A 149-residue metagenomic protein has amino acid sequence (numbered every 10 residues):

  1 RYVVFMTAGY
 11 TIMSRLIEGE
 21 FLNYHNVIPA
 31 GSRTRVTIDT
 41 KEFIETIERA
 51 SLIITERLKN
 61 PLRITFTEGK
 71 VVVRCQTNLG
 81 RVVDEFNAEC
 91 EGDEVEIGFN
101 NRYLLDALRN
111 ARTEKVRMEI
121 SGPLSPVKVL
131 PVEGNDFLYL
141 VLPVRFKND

Functional and structural regions predicted by a protein language model:
R1-I17, S32-D149: DNA polymerase processivity clamps
V27-A30: Short hinge/gating elements
